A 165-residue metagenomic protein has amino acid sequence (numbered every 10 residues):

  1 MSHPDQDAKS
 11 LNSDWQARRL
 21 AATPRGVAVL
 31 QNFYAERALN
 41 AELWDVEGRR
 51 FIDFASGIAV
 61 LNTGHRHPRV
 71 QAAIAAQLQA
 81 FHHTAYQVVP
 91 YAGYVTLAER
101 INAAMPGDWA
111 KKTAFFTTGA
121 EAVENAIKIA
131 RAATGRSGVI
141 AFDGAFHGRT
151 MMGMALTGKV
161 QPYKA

Functional and structural regions predicted by a protein language model:
S2-L39, V89: Active-site-adjacent loop/helix segments that line or gate small-molecule/cofactor pockets in enzymes
A8, N12, E36, N40 (+5 more regions): Generic structural signal for well-ordered, non-membrane alpha-helical segments in soluble metabolic enzymes
R19, T23, L78-H82, N102-M105 (+1 more regions): Structural signal for hydrophobic packing residues in well-ordered secondary-structure cores of soluble enzyme domains
N32-A55: Active-site and channel-lining beta-strand-loop segments that bind or position nucleotide-derived/phosphorylated
G57-I58, N62-V89, T96-A114: Glycine-rich phosphate-binding segment of PLP-dependent enzymes
E99-A165: PLP-dependent aspartate aminotransferase-fold enzymes
